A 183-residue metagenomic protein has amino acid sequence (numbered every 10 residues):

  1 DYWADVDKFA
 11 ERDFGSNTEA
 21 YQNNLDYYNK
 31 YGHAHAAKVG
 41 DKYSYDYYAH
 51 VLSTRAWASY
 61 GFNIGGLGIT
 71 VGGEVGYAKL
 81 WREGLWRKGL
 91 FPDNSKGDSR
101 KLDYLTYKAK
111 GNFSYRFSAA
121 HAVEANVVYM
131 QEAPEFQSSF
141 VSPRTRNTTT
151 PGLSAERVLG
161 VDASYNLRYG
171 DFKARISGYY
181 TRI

Functional and structural regions predicted by a protein language model:
D1, I69-G73, A109, V123-A125 (+2 more regions): Transmembrane beta-strands of outer-membrane beta-barrel proteins
D1-S118: Signature of Gram-negative outer-membrane beta-barrel scaffolds
Y2-K8, R12, D171, I176-I183: Short, intrinsically disordered, charge-balanced linker/junction segments flanking boundaries in proteins
H33, K79-L90, K101, Y115-V161 (+2 more regions): Surface-exposed extracellular loop regions of Gram-negative outer-membrane beta-barrel proteins, predominantly
K42, S114, A155, Y165-N166: A general structural signal for short secondary-structure junctions and capping/turn motifs
F62-G66, Y129, L167-D171: A generic beta-sheet turn/junction motif
Y104-Y107, A155, Y169: Generic detector of low-complexity/intrinsically disordered segments and short hydrophobic N-terminal stretches
